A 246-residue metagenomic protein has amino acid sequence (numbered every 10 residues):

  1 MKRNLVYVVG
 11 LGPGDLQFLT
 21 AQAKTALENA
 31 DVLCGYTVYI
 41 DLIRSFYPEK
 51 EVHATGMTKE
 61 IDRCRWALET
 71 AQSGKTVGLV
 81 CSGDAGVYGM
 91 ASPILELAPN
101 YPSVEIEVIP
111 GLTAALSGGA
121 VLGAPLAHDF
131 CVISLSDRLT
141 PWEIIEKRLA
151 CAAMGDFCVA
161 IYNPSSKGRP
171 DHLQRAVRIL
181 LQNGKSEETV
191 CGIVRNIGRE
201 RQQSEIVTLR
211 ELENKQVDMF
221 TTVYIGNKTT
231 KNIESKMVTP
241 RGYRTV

Functional and structural regions predicted by a protein language model:
M1-I106, S117, E213: Class I S-adenosyl-L-methionine
L5-V8, D31-V32, E51, K75-L79 (+6 more regions): Structural motif
V6, V77, M154-V246: A contiguous loop/helix-start segment that scaffolds small-molecule binding in enzyme catalytic cores
L11-P13, G35-V38, T55-M57, S82-D84 (+7 more regions): Fold-independent oxyanion-binding glycine-rich loops and adjacent beta-strand/coil segments at enzyme active sites
G12-F18, W142, E205-V207: Short gly/ser/thr-rich secondary-structure transition/capping motifs
A30-L33, F46, T70-G74, L97 (+6 more regions): Change "in soluble alpha/beta enzymes" to "in soluble alpha/beta proteins
V87-G155: Class I SAM-dependent methyltransferase SAM-binding "motif I" and its flanking Rossmann-like core
